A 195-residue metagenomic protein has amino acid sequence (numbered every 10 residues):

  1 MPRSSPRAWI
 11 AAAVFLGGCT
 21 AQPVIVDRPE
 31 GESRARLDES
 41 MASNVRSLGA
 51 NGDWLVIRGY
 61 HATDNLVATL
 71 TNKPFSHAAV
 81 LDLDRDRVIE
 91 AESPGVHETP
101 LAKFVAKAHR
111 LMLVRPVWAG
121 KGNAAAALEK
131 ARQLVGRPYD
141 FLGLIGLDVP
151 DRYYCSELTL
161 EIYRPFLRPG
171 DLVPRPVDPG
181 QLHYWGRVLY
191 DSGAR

Functional and structural regions predicted by a protein language model:
M1-G17: Sec-dependent bacterial lipoprotein signal peptides
C19-R195: Cysteine-nucleophile amide-bond enzymes
